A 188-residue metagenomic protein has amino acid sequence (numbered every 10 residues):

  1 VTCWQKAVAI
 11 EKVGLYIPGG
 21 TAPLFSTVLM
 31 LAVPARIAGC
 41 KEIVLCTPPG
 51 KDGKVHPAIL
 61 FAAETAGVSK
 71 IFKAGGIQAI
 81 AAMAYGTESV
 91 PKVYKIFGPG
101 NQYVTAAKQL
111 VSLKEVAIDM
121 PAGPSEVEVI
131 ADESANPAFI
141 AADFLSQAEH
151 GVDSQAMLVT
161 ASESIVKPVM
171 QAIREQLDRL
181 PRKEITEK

Functional and structural regions predicted by a protein language model:
T2-F61: Conserved small-residue-rich beta-alpha loop and adjacent elements that most often cradle the phosphate/pyrophosphate
W4-Q5, G20, D52, A63-A66 (+2 more regions): Structured catalytic cores of enzymes that bind and process phosphorylated ligands/cofactors
Q5, A22-F25, K51-V55, A79-A82 (+3 more regions): Short, well-ordered, mixed-charge alpha-helical segments that flank or form enzyme active sites
M30-V33, L60-A62, E88, V111-K114 (+2 more regions): Short, solvent-exposed amphipathic alpha-helical segments in soluble enzyme and RNA/protein-processing domains
E42-V44, E128, M157: A structural signal for isolated positions on well-ordered beta-strands in alpha/beta enzyme cores
A62-T65, D119-P121, L180-K188: Short, conserved catalytic or adaptor-binding loops enriched in Gly and charged residues
G67-Q155: Conserved NAD(P)+-binding/catalytic subdomain of aldehyde/semialdehyde dehydrogenases
A156-K188: NAD(P)-dependent aldehyde/semialdehyde dehydrogenase
